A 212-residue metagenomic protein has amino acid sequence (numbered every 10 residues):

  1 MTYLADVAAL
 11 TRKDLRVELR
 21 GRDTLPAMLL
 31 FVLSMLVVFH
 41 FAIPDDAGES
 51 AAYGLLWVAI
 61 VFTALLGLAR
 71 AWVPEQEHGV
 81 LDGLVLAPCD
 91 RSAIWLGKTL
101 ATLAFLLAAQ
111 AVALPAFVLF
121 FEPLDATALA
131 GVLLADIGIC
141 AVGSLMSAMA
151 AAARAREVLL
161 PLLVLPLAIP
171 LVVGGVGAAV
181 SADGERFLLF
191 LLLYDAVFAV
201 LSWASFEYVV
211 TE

Functional and structural regions predicted by a protein language model:
M1-P26: Aromatic- and glycine-rich beta-strand/loop motifs that create alpha-glucan
E18, L65-V85, K98-T99, E212: Transmembrane helix boundary and interhelical loop/hinge segments in multi-pass membrane proteins
V38-G48: Short, hydrophobic transmembrane alpha-helix segments
A52-W72: Long, hydrophobic alpha-helical segments
C89-V118: Selective transmembrane-helix segments that form parts of the transport pathway or gating/packing helices in multipass
A113-D136: Secretory targeting signals
L129, L133-L165, T211-E212: A structural motif at transmembrane helix-loop-helix junctions in multipass membrane proteins
D195-E212: Junction motif at the cytosolic side of a transmembrane helix
